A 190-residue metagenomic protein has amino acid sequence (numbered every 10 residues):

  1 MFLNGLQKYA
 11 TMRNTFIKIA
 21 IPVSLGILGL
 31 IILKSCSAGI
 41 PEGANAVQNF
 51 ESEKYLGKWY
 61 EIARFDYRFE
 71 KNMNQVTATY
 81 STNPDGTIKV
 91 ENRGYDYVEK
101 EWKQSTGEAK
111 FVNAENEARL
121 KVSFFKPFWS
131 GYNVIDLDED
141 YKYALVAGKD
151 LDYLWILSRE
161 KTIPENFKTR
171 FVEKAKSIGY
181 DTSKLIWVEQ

Functional and structural regions predicted by a protein language model:
F2-Q190: A beta-rich soluble binding module of mature secreted/lumenal proteins
